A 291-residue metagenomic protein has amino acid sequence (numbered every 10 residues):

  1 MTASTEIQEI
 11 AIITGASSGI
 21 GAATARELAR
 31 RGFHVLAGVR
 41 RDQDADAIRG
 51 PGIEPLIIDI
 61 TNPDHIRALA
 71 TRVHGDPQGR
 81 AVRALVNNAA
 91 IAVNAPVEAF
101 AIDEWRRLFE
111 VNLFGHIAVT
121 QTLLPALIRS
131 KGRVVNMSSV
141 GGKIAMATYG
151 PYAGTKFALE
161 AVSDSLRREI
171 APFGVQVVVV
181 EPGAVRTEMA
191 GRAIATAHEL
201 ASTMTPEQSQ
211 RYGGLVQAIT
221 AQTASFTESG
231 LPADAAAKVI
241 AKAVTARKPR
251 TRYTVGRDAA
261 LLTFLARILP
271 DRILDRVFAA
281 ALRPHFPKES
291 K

Functional and structural regions predicted by a protein language model:
S17-S18: Conserved glycine-rich cofactor-binding loop
I58-T71, I102: The beta1-alpha1 cofactor-binding region of Rossmann-like NAD(H)/NADP(H)-dependent oxidoreductases
N88-V93: Conserved NAD(P)H cofactor-binding loop of Rossmann-fold oxidoreductase domains
P96-V97, E104-R106, K131: Substrate-binding pocket helix/loop in short-chain dehydrogenase/reductase
T120, T155-A158: Active-site helix of classical SDR
S139: Residue(s) in the substrate-gating loop at a strand-loop-helix junction that position the organic substrate next
P172-T227: C-terminal beta-strand-loop-alpha-helix "lid" module of Rossmann-like NAD(P)-dependent dehydrogenases
